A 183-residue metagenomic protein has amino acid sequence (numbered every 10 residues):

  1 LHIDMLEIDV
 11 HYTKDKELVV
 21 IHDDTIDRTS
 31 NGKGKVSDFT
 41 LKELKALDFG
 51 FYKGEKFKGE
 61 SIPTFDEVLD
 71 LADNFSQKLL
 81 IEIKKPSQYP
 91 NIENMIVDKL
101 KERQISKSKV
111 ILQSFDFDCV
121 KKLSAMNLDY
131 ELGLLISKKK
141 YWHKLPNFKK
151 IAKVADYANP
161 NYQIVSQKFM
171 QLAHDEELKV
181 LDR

Functional and structural regions predicted by a protein language model:
L1-Y12, I151-A158: Catalytic domains of carbohydrate-active enzymes, especially glycoside hydrolases
H11-Y12, C119, I164-V165, F169: Alpha-helix capping/helix-boundary segments
T13, I21: Active-site neighborhood of HAD-like aspartate-dependent phosphohydrolases
H22-K139, K153-V154, P160-Q163, E176: Metal-dependent phosphodiesterase/phospholipase catalytic core, i.e., the His/Asp/Glu-rich active-site region
S30-N31, Y141-F148, K168: Short, charged, surface-exposed secondary-structure boundary motifs
P90-N94, L145, M170: Conserved strand-to-helix beginnings and helix N-cap segments that scaffold or border functional pockets
F169-R183: Alpha-helix-loop-beta-strand connector modules within alpha/beta enzyme cores
